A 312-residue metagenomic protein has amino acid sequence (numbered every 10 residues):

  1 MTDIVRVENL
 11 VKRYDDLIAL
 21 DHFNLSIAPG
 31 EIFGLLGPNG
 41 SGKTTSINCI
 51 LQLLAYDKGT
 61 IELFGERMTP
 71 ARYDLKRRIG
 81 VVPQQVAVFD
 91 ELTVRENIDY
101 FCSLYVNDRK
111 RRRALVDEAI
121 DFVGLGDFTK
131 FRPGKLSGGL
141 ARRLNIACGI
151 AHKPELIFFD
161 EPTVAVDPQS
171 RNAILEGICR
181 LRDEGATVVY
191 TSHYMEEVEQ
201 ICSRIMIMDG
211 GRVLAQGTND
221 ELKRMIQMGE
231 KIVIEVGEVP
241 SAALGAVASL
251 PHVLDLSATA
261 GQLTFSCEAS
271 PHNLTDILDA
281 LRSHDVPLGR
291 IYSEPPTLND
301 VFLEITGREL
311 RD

Functional and structural regions predicted by a protein language model:
G59-P70, L75: Conserved ABC transporter NBD signature motif
E91, R132-G139: Conserved ABC ATPase signature
D99, S103, K110-F128: Conserved ABC ATPase "signature" region
K153: Conserved catalytic motifs of ABC-family nucleotide-binding domains
I157-E161: Catalytic Walker B motif of ABC-type/P-loop ATPase nucleotide-binding domains
L175-E268: ABC transporter nucleotide-binding domain
